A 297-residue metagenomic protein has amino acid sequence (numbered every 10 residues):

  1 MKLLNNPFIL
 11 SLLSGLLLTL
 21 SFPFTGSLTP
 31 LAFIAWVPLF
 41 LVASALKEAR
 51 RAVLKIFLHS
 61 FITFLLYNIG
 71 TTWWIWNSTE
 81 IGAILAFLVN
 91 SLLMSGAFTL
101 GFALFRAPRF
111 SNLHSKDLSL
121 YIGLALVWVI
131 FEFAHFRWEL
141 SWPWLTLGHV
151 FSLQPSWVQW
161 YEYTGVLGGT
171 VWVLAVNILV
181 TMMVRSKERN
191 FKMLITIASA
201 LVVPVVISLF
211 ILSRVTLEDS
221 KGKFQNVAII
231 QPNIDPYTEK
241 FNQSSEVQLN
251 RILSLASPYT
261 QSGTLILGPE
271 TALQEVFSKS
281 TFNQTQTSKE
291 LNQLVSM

Functional and structural regions predicted by a protein language model:
M1-T216: Membrane-embedded alpha-helical bundles of multi-pass enzymes that act on lipidic or dolichyl-linked glycan substrates
F210-M297: Soluble catalytic regions of membrane-associated enzymes that act on cell-envelope and secretory-pathway components
